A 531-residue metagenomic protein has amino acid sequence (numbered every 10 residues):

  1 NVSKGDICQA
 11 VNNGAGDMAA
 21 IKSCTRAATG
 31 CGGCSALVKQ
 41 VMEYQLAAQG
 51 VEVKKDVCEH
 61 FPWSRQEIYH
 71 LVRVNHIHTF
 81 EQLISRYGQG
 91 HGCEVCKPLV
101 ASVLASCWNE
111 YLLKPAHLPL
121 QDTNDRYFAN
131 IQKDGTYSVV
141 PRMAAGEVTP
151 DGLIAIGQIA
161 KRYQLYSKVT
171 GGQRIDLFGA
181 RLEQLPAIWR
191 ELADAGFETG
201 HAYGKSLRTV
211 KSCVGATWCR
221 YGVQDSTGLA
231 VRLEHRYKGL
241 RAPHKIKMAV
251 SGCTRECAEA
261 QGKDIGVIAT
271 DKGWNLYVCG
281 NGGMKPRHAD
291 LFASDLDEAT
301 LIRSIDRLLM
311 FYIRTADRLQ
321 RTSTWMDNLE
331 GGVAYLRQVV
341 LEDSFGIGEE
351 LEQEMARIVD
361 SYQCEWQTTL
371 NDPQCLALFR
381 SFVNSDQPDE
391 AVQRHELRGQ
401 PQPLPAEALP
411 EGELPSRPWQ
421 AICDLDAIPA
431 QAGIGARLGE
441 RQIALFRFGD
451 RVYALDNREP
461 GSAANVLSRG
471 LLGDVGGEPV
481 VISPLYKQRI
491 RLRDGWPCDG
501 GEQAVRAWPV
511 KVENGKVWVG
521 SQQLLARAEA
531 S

Functional and structural regions predicted by a protein language model:
N1-C8, K22-E43, K54-R65, G88-A101 (+8 more regions): Local cysteine-cluster metal-coordination motifs and their immediate loop/turn environment, predominantly Fe-S cluster
N1-M18, V51-F80, K133-G135, D151-I156: C-terminal accessory/binding modules appended to enzymatic or scaffolding proteins
D17-V41, K54-H76, Y87, F128 (+2 more regions): Short Fe-S-cluster ligation motifs
G33-A47, Q82, G88-S106, R307-G331 (+4 more regions): Short flanking/linker segments adjacent to small metal-binding domains or redox-active Cys/His motifs
L37, E59, Y137-N275, L291 (+2 more regions): Small-residue-enriched alpha-helical segments and adjacent helix-cap loops that form tight helix-helix packing
F80-Q82, P98, L112-A116, L165-G171 (+4 more regions): Flexible, glycine/charged-enriched surface loops at secondary-structure junctions
G252, E256, Q261-Q320, Y335: Mobile "lid/hinge" segments at catalytic clefts and subdomain interfaces of large enzymes
A427-S531: Rieske [2Fe-2S] iron-sulfur-binding domain
